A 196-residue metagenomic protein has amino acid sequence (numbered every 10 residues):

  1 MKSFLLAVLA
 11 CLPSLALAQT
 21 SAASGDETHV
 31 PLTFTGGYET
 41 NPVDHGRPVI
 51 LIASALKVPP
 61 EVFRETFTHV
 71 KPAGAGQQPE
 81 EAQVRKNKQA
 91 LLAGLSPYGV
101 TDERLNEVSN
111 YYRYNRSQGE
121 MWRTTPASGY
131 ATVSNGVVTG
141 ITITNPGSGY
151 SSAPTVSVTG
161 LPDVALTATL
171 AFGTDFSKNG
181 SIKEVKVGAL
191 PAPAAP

Functional and structural regions predicted by a protein language model:
M1-F4: Positively charged n-region of N-terminal signal peptides that target proteins for export
L6-L15: Bacterial N-terminal signal peptides
A22-V58, E65: Immediate post-signal-peptide N-terminus of mature secreted/exported proteins
H45-G46, N87-L91, V137-T139: N-terminal alpha-helical segment
K57-T66, V70, Y150, V156: LysM (lysin motif) carbohydrate-binding repeats in extracellular/periplasmic proteins that recognize
P72-M121: Compact alpha-helical subdomains of small soluble proteins
N110-P196: Conserved, function-critical positions that sit in or immediately flank catalytic and ligand-binding motifs
